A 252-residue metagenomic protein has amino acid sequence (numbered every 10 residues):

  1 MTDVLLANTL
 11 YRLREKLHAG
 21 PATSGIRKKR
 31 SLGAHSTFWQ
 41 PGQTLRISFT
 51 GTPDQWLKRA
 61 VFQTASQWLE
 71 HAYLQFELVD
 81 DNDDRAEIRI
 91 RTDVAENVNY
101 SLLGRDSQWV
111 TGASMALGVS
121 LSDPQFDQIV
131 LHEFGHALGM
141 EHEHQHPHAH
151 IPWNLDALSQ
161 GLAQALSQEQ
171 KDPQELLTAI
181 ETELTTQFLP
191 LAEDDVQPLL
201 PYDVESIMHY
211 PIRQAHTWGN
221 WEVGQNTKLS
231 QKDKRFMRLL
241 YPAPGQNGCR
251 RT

Functional and structural regions predicted by a protein language model:
M1-T252: Zinc-dependent metalloendopeptidases
